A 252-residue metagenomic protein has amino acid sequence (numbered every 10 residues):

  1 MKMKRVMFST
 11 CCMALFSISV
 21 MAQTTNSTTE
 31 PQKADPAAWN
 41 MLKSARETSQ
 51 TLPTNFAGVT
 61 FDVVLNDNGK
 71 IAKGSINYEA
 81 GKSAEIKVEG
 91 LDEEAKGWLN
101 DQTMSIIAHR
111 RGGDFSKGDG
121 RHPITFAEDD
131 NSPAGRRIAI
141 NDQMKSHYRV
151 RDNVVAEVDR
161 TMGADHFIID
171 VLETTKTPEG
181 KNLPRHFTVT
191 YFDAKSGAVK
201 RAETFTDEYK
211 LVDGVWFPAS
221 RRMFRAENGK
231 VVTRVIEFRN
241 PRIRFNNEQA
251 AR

Functional and structural regions predicted by a protein language model:
M1-C11: Bacterial N-terminal signal peptides that target proteins for export
K2, A37-S44, E94, W98 (+1 more regions): Exposed alpha-helical structural elements
S9-S19: Bacterial N-terminal signal peptides
A22-N68, G118: N-terminal leader/targeting segments and the immediate start of mature chains
Q50-P53, H122-D130, V212-G214: Short linear motifs in intrinsically disordered
V59-F61, G74, R185, A219: Hydrophobic residues positioned within well-ordered beta-strands of beta-sheet architectures
K73-H166: An acidic-aromatic
P133-R252: Gly/Pro-enriched, hydrophobic low-complexity segments that function as extracytoplasmic propeptides/linkers
